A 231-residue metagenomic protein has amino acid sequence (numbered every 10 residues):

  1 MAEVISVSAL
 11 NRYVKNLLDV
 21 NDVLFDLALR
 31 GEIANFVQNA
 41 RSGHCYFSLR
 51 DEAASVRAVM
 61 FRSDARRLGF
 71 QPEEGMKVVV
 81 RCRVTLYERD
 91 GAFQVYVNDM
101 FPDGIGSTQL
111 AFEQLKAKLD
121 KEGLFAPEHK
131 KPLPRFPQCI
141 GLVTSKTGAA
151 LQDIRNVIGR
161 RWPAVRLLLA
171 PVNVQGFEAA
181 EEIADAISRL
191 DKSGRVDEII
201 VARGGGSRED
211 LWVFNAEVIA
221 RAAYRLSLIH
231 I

Functional and structural regions predicted by a protein language model:
M1-A2, G194: Generic structural signal for short, solvent-exposed loop/turn connectors between secondary structure elements
A2-G106, L110-E113: Phosphate-interaction motifs
E52, R225-L226: Structured helix-beta-strand junction loops
A111-R203, S207-D210, N215-R225: Phosphate-binding glycine-rich loops and their immediate beta-loop-alpha structural context
I229-I231: Conserved small/polar residues in nucleotide/adenosyl-binding loops
